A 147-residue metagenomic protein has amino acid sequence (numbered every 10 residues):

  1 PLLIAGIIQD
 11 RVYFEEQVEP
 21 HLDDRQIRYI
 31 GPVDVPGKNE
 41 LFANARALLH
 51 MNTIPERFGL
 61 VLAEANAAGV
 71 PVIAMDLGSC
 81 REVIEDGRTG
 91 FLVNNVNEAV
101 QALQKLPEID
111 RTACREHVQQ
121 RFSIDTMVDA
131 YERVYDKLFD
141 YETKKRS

Functional and structural regions predicted by a protein language model:
E15-E40: Nucleotide-activated donor-binding/catalytic signature segment of Leloir-type glycosyltransferases, i.e., the conserved
E40-A45, Y131: Short alpha-helical donor nucleotide-sugar binding micro-motif in glycosyltransferases
A43-R57, V70: Acidic donor-binding loop of glycosyltransferase active sites
E56-G59, N66, D76-L77: Short glycine/acidic-rich beta->alpha loop that forms part of the nucleotide-sugar donor binding site in diverse
L62, P71-A74, I84: Short hydrophobic beta-strand element within catalytic cores of glycosyltransferases and related nucleotide-activated
D76-G87, F91-N94: Short acidic/histidine- and often glycine-rich active-site loop of Leloir-type glycosyltransferases that engages
F91-T112: C-terminal "capping" alpha-helix adjacent to the active site of nucleotide-linked donor transferases in cell-envelope
E108-R133: A short, well-ordered alpha-helix in the C-terminal region of glycosyltransferases
